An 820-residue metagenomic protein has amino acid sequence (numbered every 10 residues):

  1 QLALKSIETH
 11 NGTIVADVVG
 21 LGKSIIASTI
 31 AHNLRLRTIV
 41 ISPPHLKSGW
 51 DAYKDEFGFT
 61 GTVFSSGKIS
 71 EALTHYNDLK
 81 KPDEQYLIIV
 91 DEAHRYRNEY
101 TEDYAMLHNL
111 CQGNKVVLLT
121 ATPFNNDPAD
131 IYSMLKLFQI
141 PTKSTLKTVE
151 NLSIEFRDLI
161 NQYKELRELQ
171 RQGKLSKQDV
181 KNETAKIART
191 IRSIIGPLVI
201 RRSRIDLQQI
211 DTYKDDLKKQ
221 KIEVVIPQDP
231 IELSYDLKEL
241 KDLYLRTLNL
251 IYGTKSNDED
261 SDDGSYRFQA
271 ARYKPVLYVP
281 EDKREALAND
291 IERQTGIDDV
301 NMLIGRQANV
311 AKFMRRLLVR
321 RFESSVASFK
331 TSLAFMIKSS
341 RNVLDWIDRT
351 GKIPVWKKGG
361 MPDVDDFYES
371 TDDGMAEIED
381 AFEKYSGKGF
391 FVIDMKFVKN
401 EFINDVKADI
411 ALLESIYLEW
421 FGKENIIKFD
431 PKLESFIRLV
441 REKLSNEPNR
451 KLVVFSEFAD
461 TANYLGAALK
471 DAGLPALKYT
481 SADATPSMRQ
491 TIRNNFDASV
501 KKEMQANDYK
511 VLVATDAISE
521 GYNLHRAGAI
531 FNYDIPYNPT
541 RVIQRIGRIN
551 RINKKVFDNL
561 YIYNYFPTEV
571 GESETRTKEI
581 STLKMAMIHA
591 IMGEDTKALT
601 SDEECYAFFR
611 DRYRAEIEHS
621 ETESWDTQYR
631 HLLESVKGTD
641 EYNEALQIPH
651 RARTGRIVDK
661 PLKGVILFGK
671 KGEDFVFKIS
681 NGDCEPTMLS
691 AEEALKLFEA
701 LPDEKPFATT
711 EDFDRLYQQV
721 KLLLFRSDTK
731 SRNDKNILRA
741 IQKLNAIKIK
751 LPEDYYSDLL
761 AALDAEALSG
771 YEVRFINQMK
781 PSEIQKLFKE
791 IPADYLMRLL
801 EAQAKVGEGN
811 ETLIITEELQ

Functional and structural regions predicted by a protein language model:
S24, A72-L73, F124-P128, A462-N463 (+3 more regions): SF2 helicase motor core recognition
I26, I30-L34, D216-Y235, S265-A506 (+1 more regions): Conserved Helicase C-terminal RecA-like lobe
I26-T29, N33-E56, N125-A129, E457-A462: Conserved Walker A/P-loop ATP-binding site and its immediately adjacent core in helicase/helicase-like ATPase domains
H45, V63-L73, R95-Y100, S456-D460 (+2 more regions): Conserved helicase motor
T60-L73, D83-Y86, N495-E520: Conserved two-lobed SF2 helicase motor
V63, G67-E84, I88, E92-Y96 (+5 more regions): Inter-lobe coupling linker of SF2 helicases/translocases
D206-D215, K555-Q820: C-terminal accessory region of SF2 helicases/translocases
N538-N559: Conserved SF2 helicase motif VI
